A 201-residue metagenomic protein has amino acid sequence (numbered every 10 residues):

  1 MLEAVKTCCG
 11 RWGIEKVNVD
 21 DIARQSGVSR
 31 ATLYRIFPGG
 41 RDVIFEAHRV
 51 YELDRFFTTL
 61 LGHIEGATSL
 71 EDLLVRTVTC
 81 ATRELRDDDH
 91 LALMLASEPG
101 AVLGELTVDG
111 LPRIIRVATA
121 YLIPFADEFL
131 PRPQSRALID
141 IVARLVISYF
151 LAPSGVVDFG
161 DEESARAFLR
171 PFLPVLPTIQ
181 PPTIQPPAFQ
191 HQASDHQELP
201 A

Functional and structural regions predicted by a protein language model:
E3-R11, Q25, V43-E65, R76 (+4 more regions): Alpha-helical structural segments
I14-D21: Ser/Thr-centered, proline-biased regulatory motifs and S/T-rich low-complexity segments located at helix/coil boundaries
D21-Q25, L33: Append "Primarily bacterial transcriptional regulators
I36: Residues in the recognition helix of alpha-helical DNA-binding motifs
F57, D89, L93-L95, A101-D140: Amphipathic alpha-helical packing segments from all-alpha helical-bundle domains
G62, E71-A96: Helical hydrophobic small-molecule/effector-binding pocket
R116-E128, R132, R136, D140 (+1 more regions): C-terminal peripheral helix-coil segments that are non-catalytic and often amphipathic
